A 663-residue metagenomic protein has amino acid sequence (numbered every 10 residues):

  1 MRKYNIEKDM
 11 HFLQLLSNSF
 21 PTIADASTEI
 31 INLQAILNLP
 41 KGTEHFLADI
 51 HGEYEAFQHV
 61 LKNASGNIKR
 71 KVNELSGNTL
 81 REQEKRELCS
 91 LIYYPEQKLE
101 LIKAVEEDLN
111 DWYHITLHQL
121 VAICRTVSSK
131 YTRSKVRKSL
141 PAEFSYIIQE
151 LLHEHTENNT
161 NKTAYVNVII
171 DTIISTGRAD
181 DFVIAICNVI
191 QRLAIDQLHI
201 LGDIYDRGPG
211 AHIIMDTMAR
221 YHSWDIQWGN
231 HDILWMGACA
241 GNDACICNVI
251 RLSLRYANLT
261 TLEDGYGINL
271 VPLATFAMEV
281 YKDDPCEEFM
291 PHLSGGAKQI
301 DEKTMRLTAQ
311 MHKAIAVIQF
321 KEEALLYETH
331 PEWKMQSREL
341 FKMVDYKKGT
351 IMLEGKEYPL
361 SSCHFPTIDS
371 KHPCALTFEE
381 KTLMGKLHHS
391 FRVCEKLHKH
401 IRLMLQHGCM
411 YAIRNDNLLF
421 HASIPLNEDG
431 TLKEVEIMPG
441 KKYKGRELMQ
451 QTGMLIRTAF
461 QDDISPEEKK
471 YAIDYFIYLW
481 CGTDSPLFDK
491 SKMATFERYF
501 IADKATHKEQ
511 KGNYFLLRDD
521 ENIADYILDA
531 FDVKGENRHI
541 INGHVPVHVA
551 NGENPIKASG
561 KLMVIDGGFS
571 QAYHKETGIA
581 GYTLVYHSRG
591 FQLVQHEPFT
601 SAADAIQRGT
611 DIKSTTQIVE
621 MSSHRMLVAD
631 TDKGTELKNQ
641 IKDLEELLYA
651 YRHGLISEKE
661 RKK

Functional and structural regions predicted by a protein language model:
M1-K663: Feature recognizes metal-dependent phosphohydrolase scaffolds
